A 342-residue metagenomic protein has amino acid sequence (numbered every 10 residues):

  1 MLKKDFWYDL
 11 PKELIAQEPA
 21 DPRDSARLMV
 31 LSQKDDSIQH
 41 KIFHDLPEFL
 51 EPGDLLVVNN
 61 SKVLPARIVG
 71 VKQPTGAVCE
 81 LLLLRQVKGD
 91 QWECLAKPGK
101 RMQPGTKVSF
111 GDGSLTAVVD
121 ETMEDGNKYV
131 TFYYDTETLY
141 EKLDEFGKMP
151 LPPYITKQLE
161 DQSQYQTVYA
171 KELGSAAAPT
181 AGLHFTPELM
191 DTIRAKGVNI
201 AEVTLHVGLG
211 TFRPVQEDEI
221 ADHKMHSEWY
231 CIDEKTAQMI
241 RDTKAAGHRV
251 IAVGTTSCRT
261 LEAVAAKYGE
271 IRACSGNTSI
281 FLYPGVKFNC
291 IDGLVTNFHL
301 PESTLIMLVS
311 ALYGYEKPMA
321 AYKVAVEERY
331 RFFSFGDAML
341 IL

Functional and structural regions predicted by a protein language model:
M1-L342: Surface-exposed, charge/polar-rich loops and edge strands
